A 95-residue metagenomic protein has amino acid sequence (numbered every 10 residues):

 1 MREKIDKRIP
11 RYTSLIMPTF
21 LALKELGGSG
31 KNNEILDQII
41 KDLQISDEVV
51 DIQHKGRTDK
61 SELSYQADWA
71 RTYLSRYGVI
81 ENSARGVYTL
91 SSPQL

Functional and structural regions predicted by a protein language model:
R2-N33: Positively charged, polyanion-binding regions of nucleic-acid-associated proteins
R8-P10, I40-D68: Short, positively charged loop/turn segments that connect secondary-structure elements
A22-K24, L36, D59-E62: The feature represents the first ordered module of a protein
S29-L43: Short, solvent-exposed beta-strand-terminating loops
R71-T72: Short, hydrophobic-biased segments on the C-terminal half of alpha helices that form "recognition helices"
S75-R85: A short, conserved structural fragment
G86-S91: Minor-groove-contacting beta-hairpin "wing" of winged helix-turn-helix DNA-binding domains
P93-L95: Short, amphipathic alpha-helical interaction segments positioned at domain boundaries
